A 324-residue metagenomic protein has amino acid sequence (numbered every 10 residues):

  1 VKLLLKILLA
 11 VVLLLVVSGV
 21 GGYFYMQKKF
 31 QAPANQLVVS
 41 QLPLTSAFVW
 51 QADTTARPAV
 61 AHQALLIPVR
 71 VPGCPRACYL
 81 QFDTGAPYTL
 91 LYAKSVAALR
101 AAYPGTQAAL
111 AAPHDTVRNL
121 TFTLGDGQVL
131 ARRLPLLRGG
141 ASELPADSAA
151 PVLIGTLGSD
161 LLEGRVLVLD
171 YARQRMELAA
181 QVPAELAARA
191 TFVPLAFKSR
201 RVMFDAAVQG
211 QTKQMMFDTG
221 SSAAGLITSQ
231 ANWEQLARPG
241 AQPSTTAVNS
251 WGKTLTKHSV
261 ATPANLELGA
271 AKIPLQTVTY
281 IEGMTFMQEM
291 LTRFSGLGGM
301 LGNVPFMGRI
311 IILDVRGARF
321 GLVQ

Functional and structural regions predicted by a protein language model:
K2-Q324: Pepsin/retropepsin-fold aspartyl endopeptidases
